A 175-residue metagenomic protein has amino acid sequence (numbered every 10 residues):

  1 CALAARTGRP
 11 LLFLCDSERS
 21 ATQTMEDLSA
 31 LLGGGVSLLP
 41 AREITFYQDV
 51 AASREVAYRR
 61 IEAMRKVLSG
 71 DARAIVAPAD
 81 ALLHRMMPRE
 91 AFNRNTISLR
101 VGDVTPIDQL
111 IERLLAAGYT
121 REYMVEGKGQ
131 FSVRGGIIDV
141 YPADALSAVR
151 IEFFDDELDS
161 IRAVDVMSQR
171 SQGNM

Functional and structural regions predicted by a protein language model:
C1-M175: ASCE RecA-like P-loop NTPase motor cores that couple ATP hydrolysis to mechanical translocation on nucleic acids
